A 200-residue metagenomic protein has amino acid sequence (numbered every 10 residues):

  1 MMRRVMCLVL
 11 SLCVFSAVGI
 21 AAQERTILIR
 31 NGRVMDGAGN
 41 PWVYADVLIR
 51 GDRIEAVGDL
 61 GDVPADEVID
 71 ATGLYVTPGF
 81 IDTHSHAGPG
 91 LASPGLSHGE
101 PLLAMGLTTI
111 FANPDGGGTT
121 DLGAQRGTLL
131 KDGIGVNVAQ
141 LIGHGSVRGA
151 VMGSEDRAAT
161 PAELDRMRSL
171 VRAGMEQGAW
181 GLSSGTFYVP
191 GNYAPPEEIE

Functional and structural regions predicted by a protein language model:
M1-V5: Positively charged n-region of N-terminal signal peptides that target proteins for export
C7-A17: Bacterial N-terminal signal peptides
I20-E24: Boundary at the C-terminal end of the N-terminal hydrophobic targeting segment
R25, V34-G79: Histidine-rich, glycine-flanked metal-binding segment
G37, D115, F187: Flexible loop residues that form catalytic and substrate-binding hotspots at small-molecule/glycan-binding clefts
A71-V76, F80-A87, S93-S184: Divalent-metal coordination cores built from histidine and acidic residues
L182-E200: Active-site core of metal-dependent hydrolases
